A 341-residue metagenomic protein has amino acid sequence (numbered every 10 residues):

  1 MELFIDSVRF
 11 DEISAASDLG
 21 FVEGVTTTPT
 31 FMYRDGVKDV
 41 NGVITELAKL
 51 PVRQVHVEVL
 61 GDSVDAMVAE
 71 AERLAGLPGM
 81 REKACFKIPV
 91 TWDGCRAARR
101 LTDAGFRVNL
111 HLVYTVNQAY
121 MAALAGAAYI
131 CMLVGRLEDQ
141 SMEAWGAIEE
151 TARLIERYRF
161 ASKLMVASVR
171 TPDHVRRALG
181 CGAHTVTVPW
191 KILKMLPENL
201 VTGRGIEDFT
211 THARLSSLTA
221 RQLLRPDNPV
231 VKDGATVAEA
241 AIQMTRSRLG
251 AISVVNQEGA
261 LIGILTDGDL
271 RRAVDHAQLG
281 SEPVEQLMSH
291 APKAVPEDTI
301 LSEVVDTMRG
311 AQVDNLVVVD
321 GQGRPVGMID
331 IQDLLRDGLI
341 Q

Functional and structural regions predicted by a protein language model:
M1-S14, L19-F21, T27-R100, A104 (+1 more regions): Active-site beta->alpha loop and helix N-cap motifs at the rims of alpha/beta catalytic domains
E12-L19, A66-E70, A97, T115-A125 (+2 more regions): Catalytic cores of alpha/beta
T28, F86, A122, A178 (+1 more regions): Conserved, mostly hydrophobic/aromatic
P29-M32, L112, A128-Q140, G182-T202: Glycine-rich phosphate-binding active-site loops on the catalytic face of alpha/beta enzymes
E46, I148, M195-L215: C-terminal helical cap(s) of enzyme catalytic domains, especially alpha/beta-barrels
G79-R81, S217-N228, G280-P292: Bateman (tandem CBS) regulatory domains
V231-R248, V255-N256, V274, A294-V313 (+2 more regions): The conserved cystathionine-beta-synthase
G263-T266, D314, V326-L335: Short hydrophobic beta-strand motif reused across regulatory alpha/beta modules
